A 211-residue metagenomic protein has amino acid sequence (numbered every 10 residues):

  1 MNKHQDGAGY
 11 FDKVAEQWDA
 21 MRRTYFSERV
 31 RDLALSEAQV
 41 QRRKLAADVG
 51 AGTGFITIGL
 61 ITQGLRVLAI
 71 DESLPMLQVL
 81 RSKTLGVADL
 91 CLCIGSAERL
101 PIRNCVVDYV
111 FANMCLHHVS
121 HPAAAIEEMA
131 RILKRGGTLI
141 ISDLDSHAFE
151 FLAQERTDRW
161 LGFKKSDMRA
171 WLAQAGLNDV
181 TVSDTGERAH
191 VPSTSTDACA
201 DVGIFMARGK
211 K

Functional and structural regions predicted by a protein language model:
M1-R42, F55-I56, P75-V79, K83-G86 (+2 more regions): Conserved class I S-adenosyl-L-methionine
L45-R99: Class I SAM-dependent methyltransferase SAM/SAH-binding core
F111: A conserved beta-strand element that flanks and buttresses the S-adenosyl-L-methionine
M114-C115: Short catalytic micro-motifs in class I SAM-dependent methyltransferases
A123-T138: A short glycine-rich, Lys/Arg-flanked "PGG" loop and its adjoining helix->strand segment in the class I
I140-D167: Conserved class I S-adenosyl-L-methionine
L177-R188: Conserved S-adenosyl-L-methionine
H190-K211: Core SAM-dependent methyltransferase catalytic element
